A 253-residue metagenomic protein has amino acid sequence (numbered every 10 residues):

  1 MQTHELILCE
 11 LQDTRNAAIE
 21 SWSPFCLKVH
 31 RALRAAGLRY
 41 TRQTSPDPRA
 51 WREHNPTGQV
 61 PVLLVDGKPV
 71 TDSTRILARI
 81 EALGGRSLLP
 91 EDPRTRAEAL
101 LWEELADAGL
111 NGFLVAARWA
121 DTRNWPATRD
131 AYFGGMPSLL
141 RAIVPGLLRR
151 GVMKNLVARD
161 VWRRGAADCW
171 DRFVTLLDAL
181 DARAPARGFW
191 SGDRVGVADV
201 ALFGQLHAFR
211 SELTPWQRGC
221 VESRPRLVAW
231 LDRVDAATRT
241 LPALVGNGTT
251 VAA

Functional and structural regions predicted by a protein language model:
M1-A142, R210: GST-like domain detector, emphasizing the conserved glutathione-binding G-site in the N-terminal thioredoxin-like
K28, A32-A35, R172-R183, R233: Amphipathic alpha-helical segments that form well-ordered structural scaffolds and often line/cohere around active
Q43-R49, V195, L244-T249: Acidic carboxylate-rich catalytic motifs and surrounding loops in phosphoryl-/glycosyl-chemistry enzymes
N111-E222, R226: GST-like fold's C-terminal all-alpha helical module
H207-A253: Long, positively charged, glycine-interspersed low-complexity recognition regions
